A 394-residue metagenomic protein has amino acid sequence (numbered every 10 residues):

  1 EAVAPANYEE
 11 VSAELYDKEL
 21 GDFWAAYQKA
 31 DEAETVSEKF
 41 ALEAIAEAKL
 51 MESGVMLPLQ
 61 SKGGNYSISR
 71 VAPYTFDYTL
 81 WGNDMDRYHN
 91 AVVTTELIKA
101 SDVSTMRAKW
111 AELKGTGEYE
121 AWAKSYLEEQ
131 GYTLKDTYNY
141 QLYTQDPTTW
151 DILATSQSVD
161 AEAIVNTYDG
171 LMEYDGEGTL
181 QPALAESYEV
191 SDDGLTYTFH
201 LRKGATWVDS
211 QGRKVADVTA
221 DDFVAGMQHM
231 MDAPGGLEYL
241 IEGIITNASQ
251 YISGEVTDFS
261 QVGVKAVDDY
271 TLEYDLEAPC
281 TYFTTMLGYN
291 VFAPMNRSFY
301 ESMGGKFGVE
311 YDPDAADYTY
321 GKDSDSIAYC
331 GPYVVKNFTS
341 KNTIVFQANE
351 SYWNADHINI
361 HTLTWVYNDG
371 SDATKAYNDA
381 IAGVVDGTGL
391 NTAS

Functional and structural regions predicted by a protein language model:
E1-P147, V159-A163: Detector for C-terminal structural segments
E1-V3, E43, Y140-Q141, Y377-G387 (+1 more regions): Periplasmic binding protein-like
E38, E186-L240, E273, A376-A382: Aromatic- and charge-enriched surface segment that lines or borders ligand/interaction sites
V71-W81, G178-T206, E238-M303: Surface-exposed ligand-recognition segments of extracellular binding domains, strongest in the long/variable loop
A121-A123, T155-S158, E162-V165, D175-T179 (+5 more regions): Gly/Pro-rich hinge or "lid" segments in bacterial periplasmic/extracellular proteins
L134-D146, T196-H200, F223-G226, L272-Y274 (+3 more regions): Short, well-ordered beta-strand elements
Q141-D192, A328: N-terminal lobe/hinge region of extracytoplasmic solute-binding protein
T364-N378, N391-A393: Short helix-initiation/N-cap motifs at beta->coil->alpha
